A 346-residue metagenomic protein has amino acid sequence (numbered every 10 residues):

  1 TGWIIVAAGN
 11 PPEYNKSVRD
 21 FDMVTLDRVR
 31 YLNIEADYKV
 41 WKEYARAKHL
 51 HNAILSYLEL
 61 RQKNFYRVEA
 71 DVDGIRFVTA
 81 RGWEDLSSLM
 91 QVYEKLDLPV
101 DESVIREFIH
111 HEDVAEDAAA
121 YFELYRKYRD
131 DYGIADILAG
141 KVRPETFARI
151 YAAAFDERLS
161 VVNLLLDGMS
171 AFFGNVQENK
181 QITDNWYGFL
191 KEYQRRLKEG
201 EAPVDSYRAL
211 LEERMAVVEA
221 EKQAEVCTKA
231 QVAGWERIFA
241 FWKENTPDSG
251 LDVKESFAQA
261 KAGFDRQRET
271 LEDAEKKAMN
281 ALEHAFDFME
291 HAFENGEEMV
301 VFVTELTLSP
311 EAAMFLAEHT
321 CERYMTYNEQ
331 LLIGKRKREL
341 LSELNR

Functional and structural regions predicted by a protein language model:
T1-N10: AAA+/SF3 P-loop NTPase mechanochemical coupling elements
A8, V29, T79: Conserved RecA-like P-loop NTPase ATPase core
E13-K16: Conserved H-loop
V18-K39: A short helix-turn-beta junction within AAA+ P-loop NTPase domains corresponding to the substrate/partner-engaging
D22, H51-L55, E219-E221, T228: Generic structural signal for alpha-helix starts
E43-Y44: Conserved coupling/interface region of RecA-like P-loop/ASCE motor cores
A47-D205: Alpha-helical lid/collar subdomain of P-loop NTPases
R149-R346: Terminal-proximal interaction/regulatory segments of ATP-powered molecular machines
